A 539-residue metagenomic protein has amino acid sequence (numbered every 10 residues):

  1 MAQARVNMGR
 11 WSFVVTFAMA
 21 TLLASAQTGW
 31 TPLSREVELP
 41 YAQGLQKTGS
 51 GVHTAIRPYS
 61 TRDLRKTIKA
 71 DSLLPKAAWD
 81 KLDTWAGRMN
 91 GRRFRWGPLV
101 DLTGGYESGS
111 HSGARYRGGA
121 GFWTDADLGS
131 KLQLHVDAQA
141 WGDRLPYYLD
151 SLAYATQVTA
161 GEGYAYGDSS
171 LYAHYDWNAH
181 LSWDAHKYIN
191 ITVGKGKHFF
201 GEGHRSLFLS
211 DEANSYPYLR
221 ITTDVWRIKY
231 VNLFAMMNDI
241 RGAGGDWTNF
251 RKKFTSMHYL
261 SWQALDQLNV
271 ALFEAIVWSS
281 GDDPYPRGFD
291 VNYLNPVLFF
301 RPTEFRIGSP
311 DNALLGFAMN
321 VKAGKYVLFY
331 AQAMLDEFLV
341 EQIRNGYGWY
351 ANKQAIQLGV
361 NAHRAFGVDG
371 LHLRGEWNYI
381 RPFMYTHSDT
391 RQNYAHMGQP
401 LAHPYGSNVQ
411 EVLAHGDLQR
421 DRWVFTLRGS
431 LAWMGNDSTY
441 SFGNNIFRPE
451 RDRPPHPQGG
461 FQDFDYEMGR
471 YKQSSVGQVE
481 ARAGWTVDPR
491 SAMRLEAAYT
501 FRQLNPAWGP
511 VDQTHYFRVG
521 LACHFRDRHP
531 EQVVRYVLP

Functional and structural regions predicted by a protein language model:
M1-A2, D239, A432-N436: Short regulatory "switch" loops immediately downstream of catalytic or recognition motifs within protein catalytic
M1-G9: N-terminal secretory signal peptides that target proteins for export/translocation
G9-T16: Sec-dependent signal peptide hydrophobic core
F13, K69-K76, Y466-G469: Short, charged, low-hydrophobicity "junction" segments
A24, G194-K197, V479-A481: An exposure/low-complexity boundary signal
T28-N269, E274-S280, N345-Q354, L358-H387 (+3 more regions): Outer-membrane beta-barrel channel domains
H174, L268-I276, G281-P539: Exposed, low-structure sequence patches enriched in small/polar residues
